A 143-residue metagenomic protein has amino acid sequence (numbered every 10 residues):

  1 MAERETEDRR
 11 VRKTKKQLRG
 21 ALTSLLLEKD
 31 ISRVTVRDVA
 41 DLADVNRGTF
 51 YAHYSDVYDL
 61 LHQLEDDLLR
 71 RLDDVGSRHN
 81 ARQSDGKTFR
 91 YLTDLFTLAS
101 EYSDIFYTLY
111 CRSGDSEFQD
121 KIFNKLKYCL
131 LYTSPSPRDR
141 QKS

Functional and structural regions predicted by a protein language model:
M1-K29: Basic, helix-initiating cap at the start of DNA-binding domains
L25-D59: Helix-turn-helix
V34-T35, Y107-L109: Short, hydrophobic secondary-structure boundary micro-motifs
L64-D73: Short, basic, alpha-helical segments at the C-terminal edge of helix-turn-helix-like DNA-binding modules
S77-H79, L109-D115: Short linear capping/connector segments at secondary-structure termini
S77-I105: Hydrophobic alpha-helical connector segments
Y132-Q141: Conserved small/polar residues in nucleotide/adenosyl-binding loops
